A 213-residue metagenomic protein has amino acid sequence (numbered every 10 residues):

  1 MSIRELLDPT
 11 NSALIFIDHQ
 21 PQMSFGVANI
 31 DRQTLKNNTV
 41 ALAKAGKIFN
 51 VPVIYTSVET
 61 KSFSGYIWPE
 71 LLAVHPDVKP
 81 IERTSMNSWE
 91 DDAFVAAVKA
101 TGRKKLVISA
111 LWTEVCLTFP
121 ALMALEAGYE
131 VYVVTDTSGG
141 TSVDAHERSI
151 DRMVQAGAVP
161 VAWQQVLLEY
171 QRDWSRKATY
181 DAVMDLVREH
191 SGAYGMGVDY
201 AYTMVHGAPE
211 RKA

Functional and structural regions predicted by a protein language model:
M1-S85, A100, E130, E147-V154 (+2 more regions): Active-site acidic carboxylates
V40, D92, E114-T118: Glycine-rich phosphate-binding loop at the start of an alpha helix
V58-E59, S85, D136-G139, Q165-V166: Short, ordered loop/turn segments at secondary-structure junctions
T60-S64, N87-S88, T113-L117, S142: Acidic, metal-coordinating catalytic cores used for nucleic-acid/nucleotide bond scission and strand-transfer chemistry
S64-L71, F94-V95, P120-L122: Distinct, well-ordered alpha-helical segments
R83-A96: Short phosphate-binding loop-to-helix
V98-K104: Glycine-rich phosphate-binding loop signature in dinucleotide/nucleotide-binding domains
K105-W163: A contiguous pocket-lining binding segment that forms or flanks enzyme active sites
